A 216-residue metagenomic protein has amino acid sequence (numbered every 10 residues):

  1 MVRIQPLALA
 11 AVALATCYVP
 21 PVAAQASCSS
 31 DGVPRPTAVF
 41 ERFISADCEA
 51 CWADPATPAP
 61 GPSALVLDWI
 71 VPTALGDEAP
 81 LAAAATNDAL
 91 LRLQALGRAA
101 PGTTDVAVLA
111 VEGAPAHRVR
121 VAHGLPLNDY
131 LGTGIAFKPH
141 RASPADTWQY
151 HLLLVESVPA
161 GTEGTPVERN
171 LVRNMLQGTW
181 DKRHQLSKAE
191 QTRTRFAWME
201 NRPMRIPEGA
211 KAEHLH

Functional and structural regions predicted by a protein language model:
M1-L9: Bacterial N-terminal signal peptides that target proteins for export
A8-Y18: Bacterial N-terminal signal peptides
V22-A26: Boundary at the C-terminal end of the N-terminal hydrophobic targeting segment
S27-S30, V111-E112: Intrinsically disordered, low-complexity segments enriched in polar/charged residues with Gly/Pro, especially when
S29-P72: Local sequence-structure signature of Cys/Sec-based thiol-disulfide redox active-site neighborhoods
D68-H216: Short, conserved sequence motifs used for protein processing/export or organelle targeting and for catalysis
